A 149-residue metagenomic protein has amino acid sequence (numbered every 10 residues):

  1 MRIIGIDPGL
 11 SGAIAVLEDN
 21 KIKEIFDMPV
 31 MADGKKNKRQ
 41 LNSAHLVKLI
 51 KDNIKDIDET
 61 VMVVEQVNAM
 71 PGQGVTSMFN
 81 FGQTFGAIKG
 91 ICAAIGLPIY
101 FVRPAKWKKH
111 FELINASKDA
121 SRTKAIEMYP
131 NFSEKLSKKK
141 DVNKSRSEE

Functional and structural regions predicted by a protein language model:
M1-E148: Phosphate- and other anionic-substrate recognition elements at nucleic-acid/protein interfaces
